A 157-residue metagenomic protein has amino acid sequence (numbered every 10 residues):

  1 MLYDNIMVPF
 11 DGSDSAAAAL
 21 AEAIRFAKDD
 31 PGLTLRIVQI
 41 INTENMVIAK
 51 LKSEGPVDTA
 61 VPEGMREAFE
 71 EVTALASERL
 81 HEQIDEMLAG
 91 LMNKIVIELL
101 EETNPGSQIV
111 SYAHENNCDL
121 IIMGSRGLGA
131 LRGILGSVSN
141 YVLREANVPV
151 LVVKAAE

Functional and structural regions predicted by a protein language model:
M1, N42, E82-I121: Structural beta-alpha unit
L2-E63, A89: Small/aliphatic-rich secondary-structure junction motif
R36-V38, V96-L100, L151: General small-molecule cofactor/ligand-binding pocket signal
Q39, G124-R126, A155: Short secondary-structure boundary segments
V57-E78: A short acidic, glycine-rich active-site loop that binds or catalyzes chemistry on phosphate/adenosine moieties
L120-Y141: Glycine-rich, Arg-bearing micro-motifs that act as flexible, cationic patches
V138, A146-N147: Short, structured coil segments at secondary-structure junctions
V148-E157: Short, flexible loop segments at boundaries between secondary-structure elements
